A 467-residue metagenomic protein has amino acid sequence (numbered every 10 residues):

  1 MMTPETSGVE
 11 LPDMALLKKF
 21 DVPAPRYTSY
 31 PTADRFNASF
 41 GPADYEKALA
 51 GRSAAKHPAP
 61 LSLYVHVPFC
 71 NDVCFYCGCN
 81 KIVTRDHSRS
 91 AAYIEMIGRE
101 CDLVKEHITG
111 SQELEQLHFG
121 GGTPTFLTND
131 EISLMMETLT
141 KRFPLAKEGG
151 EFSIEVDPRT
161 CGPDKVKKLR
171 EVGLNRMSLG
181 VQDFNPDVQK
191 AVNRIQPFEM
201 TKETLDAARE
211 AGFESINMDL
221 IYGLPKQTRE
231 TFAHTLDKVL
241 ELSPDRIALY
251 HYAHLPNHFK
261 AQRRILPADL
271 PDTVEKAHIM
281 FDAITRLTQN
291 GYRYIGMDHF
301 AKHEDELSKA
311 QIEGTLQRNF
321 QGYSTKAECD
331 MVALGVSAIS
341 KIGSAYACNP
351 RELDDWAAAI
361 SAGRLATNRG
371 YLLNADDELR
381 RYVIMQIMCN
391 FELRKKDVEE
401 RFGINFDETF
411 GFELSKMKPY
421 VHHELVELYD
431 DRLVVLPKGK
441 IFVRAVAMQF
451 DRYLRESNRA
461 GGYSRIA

Functional and structural regions predicted by a protein language model:
M1-L61: Flexible, acidic/Gly-rich N-terminal and inter-domain linker regions that tether and position cofactor-handling modules
P60, V83-E106, E113-D407, G461 (+1 more regions): C-terminal scaffold of the Radical SAM
V65-K81: Local cysteine-cluster metal-coordination motifs and their immediate loop/turn environment, predominantly Fe-S cluster
F406-V421: Short amphipathic alpha-helical interaction segments
V421-D431: A short, conserved structural fragment
R432-L436: Minor-groove-contacting beta-hairpin "wing" of winged helix-turn-helix DNA-binding domains
K438-A467: Short, amphipathic alpha-helical interaction segments positioned at domain boundaries
